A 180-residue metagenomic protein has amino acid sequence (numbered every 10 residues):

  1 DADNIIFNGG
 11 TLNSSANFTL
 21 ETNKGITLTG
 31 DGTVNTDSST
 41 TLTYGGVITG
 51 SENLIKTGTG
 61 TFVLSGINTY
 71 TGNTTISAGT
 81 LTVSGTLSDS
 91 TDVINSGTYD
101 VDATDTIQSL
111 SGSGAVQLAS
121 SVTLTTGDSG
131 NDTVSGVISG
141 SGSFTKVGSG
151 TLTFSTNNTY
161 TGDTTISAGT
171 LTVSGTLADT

Functional and structural regions predicted by a protein language model:
D1-L42, T49-V63, T71-D132, S139-T153 (+1 more regions): Beta-strand repeat architectures
